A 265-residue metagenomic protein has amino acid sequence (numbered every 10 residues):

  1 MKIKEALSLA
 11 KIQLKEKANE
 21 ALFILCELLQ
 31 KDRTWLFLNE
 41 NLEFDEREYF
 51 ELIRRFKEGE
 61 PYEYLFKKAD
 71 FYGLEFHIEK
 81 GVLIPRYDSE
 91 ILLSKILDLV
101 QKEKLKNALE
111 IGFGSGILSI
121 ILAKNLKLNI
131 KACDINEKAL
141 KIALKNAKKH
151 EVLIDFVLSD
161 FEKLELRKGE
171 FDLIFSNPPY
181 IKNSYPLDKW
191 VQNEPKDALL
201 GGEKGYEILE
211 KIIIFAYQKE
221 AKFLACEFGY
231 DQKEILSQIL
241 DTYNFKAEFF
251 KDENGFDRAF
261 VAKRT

Functional and structural regions predicted by a protein language model:
M1-L29, R33, N41: Non-catalytic accessory regions of SAM-dependent methyltransferases
I24, G59, S89, L118 (+3 more regions): Residue-level signal for inorganic ion chemistry
E27-L97: Conserved AdoMet
E60, L158-D160, K251: Short loop/edge segments at beta-strand edges and connector loops that shape dinucleotide/nucleotide cofactor-binding
H77, K204-K263: Conserved Class I SAM-dependent methyltransferase catalytic core
I91-L187, K211: Conserved SAM/SAH cofactor-binding pocket of Class I
A132, G201, A225: Conserved SAM-binding loop
Y180-I208: Mobile active-site "lid"/loop adjacent to the S-adenosyl-L-methionine
